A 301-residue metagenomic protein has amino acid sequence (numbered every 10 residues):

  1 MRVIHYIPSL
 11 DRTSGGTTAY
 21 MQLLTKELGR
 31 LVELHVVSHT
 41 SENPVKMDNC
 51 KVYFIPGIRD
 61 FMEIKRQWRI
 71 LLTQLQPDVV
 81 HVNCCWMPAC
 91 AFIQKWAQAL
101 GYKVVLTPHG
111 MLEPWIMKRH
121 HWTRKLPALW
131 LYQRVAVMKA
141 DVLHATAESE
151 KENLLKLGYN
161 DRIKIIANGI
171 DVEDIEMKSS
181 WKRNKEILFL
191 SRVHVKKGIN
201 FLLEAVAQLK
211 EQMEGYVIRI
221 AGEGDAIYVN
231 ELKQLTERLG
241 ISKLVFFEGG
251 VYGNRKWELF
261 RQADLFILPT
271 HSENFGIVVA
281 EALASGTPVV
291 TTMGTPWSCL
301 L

Functional and structural regions predicted by a protein language model:
A19, L23, K185, F189-Q208 (+2 more regions): A conserved mid-protein helix/loop that constitutes part of the nucleotide-sugar donor-binding site
V37-E42, I170, L190, V217-E231 (+1 more regions): Glycosyltransferase donor-sugar binding loop
A99, L112, K125-L143: Membrane-proximal helix-turn-helix segments that form the acceptor-binding/catalytic region of lipid-linked
V137, G250-V251, E258-A263: Short alpha-helical donor nucleotide-sugar binding micro-motif in glycosyltransferases
S149, G169: Carbohydrate-associated surface elements
N230-V251: Nucleotide-activated donor-binding/catalytic signature segment of Leloir-type glycosyltransferases, i.e., the conserved
H271: Aromatic "clamp/platform" in nucleotide-sugar-dependent glycosyltransferases that forms part of the donor/acceptor
P288-T291: Short hydrophobic beta-strand element within catalytic cores of glycosyltransferases and related nucleotide-activated
